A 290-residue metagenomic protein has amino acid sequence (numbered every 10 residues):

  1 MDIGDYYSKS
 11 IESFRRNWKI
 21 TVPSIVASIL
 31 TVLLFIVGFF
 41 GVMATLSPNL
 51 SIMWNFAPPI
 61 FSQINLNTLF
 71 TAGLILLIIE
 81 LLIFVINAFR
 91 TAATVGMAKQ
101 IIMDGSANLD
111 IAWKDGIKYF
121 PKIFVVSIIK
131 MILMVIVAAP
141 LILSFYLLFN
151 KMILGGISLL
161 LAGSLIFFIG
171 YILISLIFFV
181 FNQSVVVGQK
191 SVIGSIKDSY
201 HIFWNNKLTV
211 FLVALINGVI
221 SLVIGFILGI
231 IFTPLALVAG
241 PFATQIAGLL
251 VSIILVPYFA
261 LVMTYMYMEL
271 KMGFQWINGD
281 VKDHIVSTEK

Functional and structural regions predicted by a protein language model:
D2-T21, N108-I117, V192-N205: A short amphipathic helical element positioned immediately N-terminal to and/or at the very start of a transmembrane
D5, L30-T31, A44-I64, R90-M103 (+3 more regions): Juxtamembrane transition segments at transmembrane-helix termini in multipass membrane proteins
E12-R15, F61-F70, W113-I117, I153-I157 (+2 more regions): Helix-boundary and loop/linker segments of multi-pass membrane transporters
N17, F89, D104, Y119 (+4 more regions): Residue-level signal for short amphipathic helical patches enriched in basic/charged and nearby hydrophobic residues
N17-T21, L69-G73, F120, N206-V210: Primarily residues marking transmembrane-helix entry/exit sites
I20, S24-T45, A72-N87, V125-F149 (+2 more regions): Hydrophobic alpha-helical transmembrane segments in multi-pass membrane proteins
I52, F149-G155: Membrane-interface helix termini and inter-helical loops of multi-pass transporters
A92-S127, I132: Hydrophobic alpha-helical segments and helix pairs
